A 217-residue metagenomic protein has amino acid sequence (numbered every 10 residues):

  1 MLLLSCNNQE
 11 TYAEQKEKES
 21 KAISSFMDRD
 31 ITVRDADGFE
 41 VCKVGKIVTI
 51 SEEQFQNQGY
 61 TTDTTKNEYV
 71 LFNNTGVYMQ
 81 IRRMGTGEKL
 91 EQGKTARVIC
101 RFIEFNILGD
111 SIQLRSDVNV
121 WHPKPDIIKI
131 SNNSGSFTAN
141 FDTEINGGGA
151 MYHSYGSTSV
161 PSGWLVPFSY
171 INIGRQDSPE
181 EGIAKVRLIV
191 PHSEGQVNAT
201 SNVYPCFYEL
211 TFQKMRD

Functional and structural regions predicted by a protein language model:
C6-D217: Cross-family detector of peptidyl-prolyl cis-trans isomerase
